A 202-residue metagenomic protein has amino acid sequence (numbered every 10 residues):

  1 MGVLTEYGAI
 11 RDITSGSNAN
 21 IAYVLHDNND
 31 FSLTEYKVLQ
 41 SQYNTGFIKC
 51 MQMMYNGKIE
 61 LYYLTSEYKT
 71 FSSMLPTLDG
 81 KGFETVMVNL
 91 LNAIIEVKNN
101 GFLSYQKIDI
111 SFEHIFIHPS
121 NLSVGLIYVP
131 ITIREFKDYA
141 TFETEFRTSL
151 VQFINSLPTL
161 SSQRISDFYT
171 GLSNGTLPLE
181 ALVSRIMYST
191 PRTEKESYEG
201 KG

Functional and structural regions predicted by a protein language model:
M1-G2, Y7, S15-G16, M187-G202: Extended, low-complexity, acidic/proline- and Ser/Thr-rich intrinsically disordered regions
G2-M87: Conserved structural core of kinase catalytic domains
Y55-I59, G101-Q106: Catalytic core regions of nucleotide second-messenger enzymes
I59-L61, I115, L122-V124: Hydrophobic residues embedded in beta-strands of well-ordered beta-sheets
G82-L90, F142, F146: Short amphipathic alpha-helical segments
V88-F102: Short C-lobe core helix of eukaryotic-like protein kinase catalytic domains
Y105, H118-G200: C-lobe/activation-segment region of protein kinase-like
I108, E113-I117: Hydrophobic residue at the +6 position relative to the catalytic HRD Asp in the kinase catalytic loop
